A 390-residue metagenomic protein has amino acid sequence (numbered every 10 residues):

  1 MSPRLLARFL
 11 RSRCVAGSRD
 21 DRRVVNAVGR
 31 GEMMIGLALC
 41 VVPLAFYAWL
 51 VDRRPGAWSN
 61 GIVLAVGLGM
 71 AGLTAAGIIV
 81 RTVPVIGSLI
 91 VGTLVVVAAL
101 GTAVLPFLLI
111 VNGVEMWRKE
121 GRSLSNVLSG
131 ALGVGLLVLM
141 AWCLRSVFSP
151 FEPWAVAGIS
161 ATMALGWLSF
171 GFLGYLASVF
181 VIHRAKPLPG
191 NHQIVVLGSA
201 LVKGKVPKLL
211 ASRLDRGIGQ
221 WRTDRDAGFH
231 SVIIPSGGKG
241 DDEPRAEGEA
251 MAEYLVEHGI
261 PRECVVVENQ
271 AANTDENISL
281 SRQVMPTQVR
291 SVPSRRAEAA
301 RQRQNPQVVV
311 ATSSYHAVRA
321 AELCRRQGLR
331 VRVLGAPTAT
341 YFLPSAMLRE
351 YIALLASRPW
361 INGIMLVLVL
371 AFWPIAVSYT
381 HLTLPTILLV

Functional and structural regions predicted by a protein language model:
L5-L6, L10, L388-L389: Leucine-biased recognition of intrinsically disordered, low-complexity hydrophobic segments
F9-L10, C14, D21-K119: Membrane-anchoring/interfacial helices and their immediately flanking loops in integral membrane proteins
G135-V181: Transmembrane alpha-helices and immediately adjacent membrane-cytoplasm interface residues in multi-pass integral
L176-A177, I182-A346: A structural signal for short, hydrophobic/glycine-enriched beta-strand patches
S345-I352, A356: Membrane-interacting alpha-helical segments
L355-M365: Juxtamembrane/start-of-transmembrane alpha-helix segments at the extracytoplasmic/lumenal side of membrane anchors
I364-V377: Final/C-terminal transmembrane alpha-helix of multipass membrane proteins
T380-T386: Conserved small/polar residues in nucleotide/adenosyl-binding loops
